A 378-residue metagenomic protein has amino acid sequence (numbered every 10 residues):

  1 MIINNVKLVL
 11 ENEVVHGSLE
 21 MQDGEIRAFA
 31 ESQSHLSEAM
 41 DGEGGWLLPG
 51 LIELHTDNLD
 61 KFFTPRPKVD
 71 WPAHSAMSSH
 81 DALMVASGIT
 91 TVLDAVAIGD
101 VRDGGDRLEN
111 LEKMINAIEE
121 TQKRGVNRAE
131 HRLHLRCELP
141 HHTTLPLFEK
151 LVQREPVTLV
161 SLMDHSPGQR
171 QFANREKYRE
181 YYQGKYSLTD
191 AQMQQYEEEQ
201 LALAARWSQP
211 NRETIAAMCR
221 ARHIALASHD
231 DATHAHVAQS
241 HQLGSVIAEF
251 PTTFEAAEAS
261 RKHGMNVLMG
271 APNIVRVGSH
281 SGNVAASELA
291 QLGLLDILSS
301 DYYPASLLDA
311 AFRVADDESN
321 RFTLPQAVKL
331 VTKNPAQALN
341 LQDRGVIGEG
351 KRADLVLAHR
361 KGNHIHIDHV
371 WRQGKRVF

Functional and structural regions predicted by a protein language model:
M1, L8-L48: Histidine-rich, glycine-flanked metal-binding segment
V6, I26, K333, Q337 (+1 more regions): C-terminal cap of metal-dependent C-N hydrolases
G45-M114: Metal-associated gating/positioning segment near the N- to mid-region
G99-D231, D301: Metal-coordinating catalytic core of metallo-dependent amide/deamination hydrolases
L135-P146, D231-H234, Q239, I247-E249 (+1 more regions): Active-site glycine- and acidic-residue-rich loops that bind and position anionic ligands or nucleotide-like cofactors
R154-T158, Q239-I247, K262-L268, G293-D296: Glycine-enriched alpha-helix->loop->beta-strand junction motifs that scaffold or abut catalytic
R206-S208, S228-D230, A248-A257, R276-N283: A general structural motif
H263-N273, V277-A358: His/Asp/Glu-enriched, well-ordered alpha-helical/loop segment that forms or immediately abuts the divalent-metal
